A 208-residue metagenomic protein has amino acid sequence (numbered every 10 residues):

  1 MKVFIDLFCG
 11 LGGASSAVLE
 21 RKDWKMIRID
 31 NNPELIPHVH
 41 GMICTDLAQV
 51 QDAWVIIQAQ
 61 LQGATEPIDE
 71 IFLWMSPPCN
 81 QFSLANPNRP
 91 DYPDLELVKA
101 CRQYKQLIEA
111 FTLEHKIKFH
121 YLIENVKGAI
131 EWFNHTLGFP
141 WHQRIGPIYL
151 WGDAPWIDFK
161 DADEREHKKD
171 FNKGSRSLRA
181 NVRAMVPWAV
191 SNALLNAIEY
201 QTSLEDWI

Functional and structural regions predicted by a protein language model:
V3-W54: SAM cofactor-binding core of SAM-dependent methyltransferases, primarily the Rossmann-like beta-alpha-beta module
L7, Q58-I68, F72, C79-I208: Class I S-adenosyl-L-methionine
P33, P77-C79: Short glycine-rich, polar/acidic loop-and-turn segments at beta strand-coil junctions
